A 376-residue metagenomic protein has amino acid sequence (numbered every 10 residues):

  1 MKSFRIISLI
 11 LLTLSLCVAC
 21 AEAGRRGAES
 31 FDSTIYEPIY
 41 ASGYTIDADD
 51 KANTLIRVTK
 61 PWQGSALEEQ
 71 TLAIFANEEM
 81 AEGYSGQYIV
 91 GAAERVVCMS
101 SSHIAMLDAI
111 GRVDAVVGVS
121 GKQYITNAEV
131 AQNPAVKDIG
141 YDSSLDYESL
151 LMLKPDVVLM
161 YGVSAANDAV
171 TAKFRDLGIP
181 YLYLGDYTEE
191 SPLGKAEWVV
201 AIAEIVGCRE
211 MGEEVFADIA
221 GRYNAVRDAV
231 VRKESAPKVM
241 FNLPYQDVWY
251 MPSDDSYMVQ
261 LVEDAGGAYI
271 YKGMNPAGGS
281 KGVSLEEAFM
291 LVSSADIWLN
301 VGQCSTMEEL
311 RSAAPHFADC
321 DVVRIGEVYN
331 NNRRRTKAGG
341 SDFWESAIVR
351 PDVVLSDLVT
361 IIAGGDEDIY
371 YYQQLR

Functional and structural regions predicted by a protein language model:
M1-S8: Bacterial N-terminal signal peptides that target proteins for export
S8-C17: Bacterial N-terminal signal peptides
C20-I104, M211-M240, I361, G365-R376: Bacterial Sec-exported substrate-binding components of ABC uptake systems
T54, K60-M152, V157-S164: A short, structured surface patch at a secondary-structure boundary
I89, D156-V158, A166-V248, K272-G273 (+2 more regions): Extracytoplasmic substrate-binding proteins
R95-C98, A115-V119, V157-Y161, Y181-L184 (+5 more regions): Structural recognition of the beta-strand scaffold that forms the well-ordered cores of secreted hydrolase catalytic
V113-V116, A172-L184, L310-Y329: A short, gly/pro- and small-residue-rich
G221, V226-A314: Flexible, glycine-rich surface segments
